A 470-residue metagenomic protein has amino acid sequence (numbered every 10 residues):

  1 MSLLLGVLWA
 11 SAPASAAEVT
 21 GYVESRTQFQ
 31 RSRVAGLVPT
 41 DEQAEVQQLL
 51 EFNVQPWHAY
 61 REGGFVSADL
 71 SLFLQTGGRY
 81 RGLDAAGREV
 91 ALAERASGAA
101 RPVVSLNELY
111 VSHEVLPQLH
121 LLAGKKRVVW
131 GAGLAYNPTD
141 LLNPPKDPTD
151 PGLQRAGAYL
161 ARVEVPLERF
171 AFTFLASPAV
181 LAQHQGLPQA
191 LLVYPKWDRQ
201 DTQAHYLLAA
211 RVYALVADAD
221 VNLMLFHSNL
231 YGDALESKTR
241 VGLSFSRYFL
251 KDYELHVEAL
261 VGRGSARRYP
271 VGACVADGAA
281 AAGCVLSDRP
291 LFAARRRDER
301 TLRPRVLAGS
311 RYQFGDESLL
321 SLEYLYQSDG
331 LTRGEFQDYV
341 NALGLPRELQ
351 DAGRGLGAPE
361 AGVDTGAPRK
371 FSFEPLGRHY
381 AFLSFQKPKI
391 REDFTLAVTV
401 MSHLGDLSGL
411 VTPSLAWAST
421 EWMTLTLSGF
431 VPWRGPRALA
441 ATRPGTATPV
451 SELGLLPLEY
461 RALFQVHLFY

Functional and structural regions predicted by a protein language model:
S15-T40, Q48, G63-A68: Transmembrane beta-strand segments of Gram-negative outer membrane beta-barrel proteins
A17-S25, G64-L70, L121, F172-F174 (+6 more regions): Transmembrane beta-strands of outer-membrane beta-barrel proteins
E18-V19, Q118, P148-E335: Signature for the C-terminal beta-barrel architecture of outer-membrane proteins
S25-R31, P56-H58, L72-G78, R127-V129 (+10 more regions): Transmembrane beta-strands of outer-membrane beta-barrel pores
P56-E62, S105, V115-P117, P166-R169 (+7 more regions): Outer-membrane beta-barrel strand-turn architecture
W57-L181, A214, R434: Outer membrane beta-barrel
Y80-R95, L181-T202, D233, G262-D298 (+2 more regions): Solvent-exposed loop segments that connect transmembrane elements
V163, A381-L383, G454-Y470: Outer-membrane beta-barrel "beta-signal"
